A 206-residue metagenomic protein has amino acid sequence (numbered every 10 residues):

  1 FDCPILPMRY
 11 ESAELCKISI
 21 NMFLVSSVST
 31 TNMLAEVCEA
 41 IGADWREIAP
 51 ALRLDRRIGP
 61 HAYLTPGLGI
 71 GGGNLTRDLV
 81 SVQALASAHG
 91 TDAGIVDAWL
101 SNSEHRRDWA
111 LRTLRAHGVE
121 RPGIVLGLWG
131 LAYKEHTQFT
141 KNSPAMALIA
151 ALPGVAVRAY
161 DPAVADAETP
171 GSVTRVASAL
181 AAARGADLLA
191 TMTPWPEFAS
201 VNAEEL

Functional and structural regions predicted by a protein language model:
F1-L206: Structural/interface elements that position substrates and couple domains in central-metabolism enzymes
